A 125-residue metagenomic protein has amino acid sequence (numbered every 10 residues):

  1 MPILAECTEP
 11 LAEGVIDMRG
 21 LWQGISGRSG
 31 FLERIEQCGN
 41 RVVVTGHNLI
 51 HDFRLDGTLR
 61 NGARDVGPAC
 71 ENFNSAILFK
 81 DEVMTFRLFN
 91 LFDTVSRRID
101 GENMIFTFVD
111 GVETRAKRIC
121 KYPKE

Functional and structural regions predicted by a protein language model:
M1-V44, N48, R60-N61, D65 (+1 more regions): Amphipathic/hydrophobic helical signal segments and adjacent flexible N-terminal regions that mediate secretion
G27-R28, H47-D100: Contiguous, well-ordered beta-strand patches that form the walls/edges of small beta-barrel/beta-sandwich domains
Q37-N40, L78-V83, R98-N103, K121-K124: A short, structured loop/turn motif at beta-sheet edges
V44, F53, T107: Short aromatic-centered micro-motifs
N103-G111: Short, exposed beta-strand-loop hairpins at the edges of beta-sheets in extracellular/periplasmic proteins
R115-K117: Generic detector of short, aliphatic-rich beta-strand segments that form the cores of beta-sheets in diverse domain
